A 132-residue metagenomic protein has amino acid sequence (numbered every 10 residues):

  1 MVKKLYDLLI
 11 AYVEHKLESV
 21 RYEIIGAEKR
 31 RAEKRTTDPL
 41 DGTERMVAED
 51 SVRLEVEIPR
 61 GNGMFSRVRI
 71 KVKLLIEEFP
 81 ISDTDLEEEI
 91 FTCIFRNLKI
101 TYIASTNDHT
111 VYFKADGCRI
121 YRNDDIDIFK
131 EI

Functional and structural regions predicted by a protein language model:
M1-I132: OB-fold and OB-like single-stranded nucleic-acid-recognition modules and their adjacent interaction interfaces
